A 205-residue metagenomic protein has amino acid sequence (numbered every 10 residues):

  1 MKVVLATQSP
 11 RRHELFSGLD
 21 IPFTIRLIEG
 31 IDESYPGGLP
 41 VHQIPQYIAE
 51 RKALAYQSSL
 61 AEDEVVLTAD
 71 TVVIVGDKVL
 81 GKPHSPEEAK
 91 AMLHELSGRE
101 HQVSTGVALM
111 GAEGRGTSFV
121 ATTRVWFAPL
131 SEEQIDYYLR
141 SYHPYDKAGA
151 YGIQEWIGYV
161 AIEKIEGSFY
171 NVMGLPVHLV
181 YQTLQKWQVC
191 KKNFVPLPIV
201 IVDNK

Functional and structural regions predicted by a protein language model:
M1, A69, V103-T105, T123 (+1 more regions): Change "...and in nucleic-acid phosphodiester-cleaving endonucleases..." to "...and in nucleic-acid processing enzymes
M1-V65, K78, E133, H178-L179 (+1 more regions): N-terminal polybasic phosphate/anion-binding patch
F16, A49, D70, A89 (+2 more regions): Residue-level signal for inorganic ion chemistry
D20-E33, G106-G114, D146-G158: Mobile beta-alpha loop/short-helix "lid" or hinge segments that flank ligand
I44, T71-H101, P129: Active-site-adjacent loop/tail segments of enzyme domains
I74, A108-G111, A128, I162: Short beta-strand-to-turn element immediately C-terminal to the catalytic PLP-Schiff-base lysine in fold type I
K90-H94, T105-V125: Anionic-ligand binding region
S118, T122-K191: Active-site oxyanion/phosphate-handling segment shared across diverse enzymes
